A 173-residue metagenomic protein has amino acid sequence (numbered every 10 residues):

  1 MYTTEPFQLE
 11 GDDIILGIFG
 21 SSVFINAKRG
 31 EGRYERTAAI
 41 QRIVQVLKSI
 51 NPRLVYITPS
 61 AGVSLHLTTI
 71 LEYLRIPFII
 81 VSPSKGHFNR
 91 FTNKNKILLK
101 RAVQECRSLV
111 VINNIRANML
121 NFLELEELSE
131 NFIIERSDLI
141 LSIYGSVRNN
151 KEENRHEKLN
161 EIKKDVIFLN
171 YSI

Functional and structural regions predicted by a protein language model:
Y2-I173: Acidic/glycine-enriched connector segments
